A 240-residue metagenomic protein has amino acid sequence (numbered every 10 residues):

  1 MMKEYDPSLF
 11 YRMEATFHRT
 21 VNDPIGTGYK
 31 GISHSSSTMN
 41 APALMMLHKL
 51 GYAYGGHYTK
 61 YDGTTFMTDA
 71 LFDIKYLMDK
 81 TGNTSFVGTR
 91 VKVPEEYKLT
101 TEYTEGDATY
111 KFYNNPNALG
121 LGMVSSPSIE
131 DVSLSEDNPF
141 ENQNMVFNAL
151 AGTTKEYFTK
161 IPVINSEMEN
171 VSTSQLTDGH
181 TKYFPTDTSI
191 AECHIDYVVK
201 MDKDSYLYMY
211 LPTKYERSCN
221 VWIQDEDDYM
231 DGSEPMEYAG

Functional and structural regions predicted by a protein language model:
M1-A239: Soluble catalytic regions of membrane-associated enzymes that act on cell-envelope and secretory-pathway components
